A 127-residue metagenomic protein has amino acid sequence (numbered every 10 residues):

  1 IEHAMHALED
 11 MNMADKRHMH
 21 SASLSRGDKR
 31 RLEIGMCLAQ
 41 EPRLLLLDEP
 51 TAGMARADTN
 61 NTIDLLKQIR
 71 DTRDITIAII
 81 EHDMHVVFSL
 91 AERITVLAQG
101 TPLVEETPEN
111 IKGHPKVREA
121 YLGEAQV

Functional and structural regions predicted by a protein language model:
I1-V127: Glycine-rich phosphate-binding loops of nucleotide-dependent enzymes
